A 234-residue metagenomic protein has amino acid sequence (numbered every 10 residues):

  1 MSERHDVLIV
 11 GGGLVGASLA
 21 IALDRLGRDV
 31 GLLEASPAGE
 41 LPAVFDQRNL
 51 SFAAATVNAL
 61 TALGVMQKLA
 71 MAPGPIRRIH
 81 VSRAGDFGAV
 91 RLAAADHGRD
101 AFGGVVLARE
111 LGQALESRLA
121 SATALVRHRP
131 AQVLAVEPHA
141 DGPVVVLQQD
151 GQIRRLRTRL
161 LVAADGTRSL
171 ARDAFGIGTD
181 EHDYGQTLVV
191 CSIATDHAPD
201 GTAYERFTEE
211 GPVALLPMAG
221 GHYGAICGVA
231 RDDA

Functional and structural regions predicted by a protein language model:
S2-E3, A72-A174, E181-T187: Conserved N-terminal helical subregion
H5-L32: N-terminal Rossmann-like FAD-binding beta1-loop-alpha1 element of flavoenzymes
V15, A38, R168: Conserved Rossmann-like nucleotide-cofactor binding loop
A22, A114, R118, S192: Rossmann-fold NAD(P)-dependent oxidoreductase module
D24-D46: Glycine-rich FAD pyrophosphate-binding loop
G27, G64, T123-A124: Short glycine-rich hinge loops at helix-strand junctions in the catalytic core of two-component histidine kinases
V44-A84: N-terminal FAD cofactor-binding segment of flavoenzymes
L60, R154, L160-A234: Conserved FAD-binding catalytic core of PHBH/FMO-like flavoproteins
